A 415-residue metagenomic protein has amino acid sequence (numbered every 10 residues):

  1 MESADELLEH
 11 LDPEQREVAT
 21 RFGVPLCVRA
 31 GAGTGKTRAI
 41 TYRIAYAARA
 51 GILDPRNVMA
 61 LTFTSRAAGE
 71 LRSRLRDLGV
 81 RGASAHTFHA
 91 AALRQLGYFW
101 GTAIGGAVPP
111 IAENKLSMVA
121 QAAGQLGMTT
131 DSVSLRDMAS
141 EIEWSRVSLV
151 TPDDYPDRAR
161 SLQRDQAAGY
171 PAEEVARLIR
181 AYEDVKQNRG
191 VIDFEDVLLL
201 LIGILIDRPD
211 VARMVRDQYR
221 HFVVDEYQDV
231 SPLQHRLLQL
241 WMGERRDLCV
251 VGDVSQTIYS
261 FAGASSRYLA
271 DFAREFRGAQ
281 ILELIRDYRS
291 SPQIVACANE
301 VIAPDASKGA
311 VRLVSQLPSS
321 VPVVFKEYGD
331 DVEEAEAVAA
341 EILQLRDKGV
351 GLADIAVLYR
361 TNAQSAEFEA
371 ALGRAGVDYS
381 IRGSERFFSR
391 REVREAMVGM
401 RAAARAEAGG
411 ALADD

Functional and structural regions predicted by a protein language model:
M1-G105, R213, A296-N299: P-loop NTPase Walker
A4-T20, V24-A32, A39, M59 (+5 more regions): Conserved helicase NTPase motor core
V28, A32-I40, I44, R277-Q280 (+2 more regions): Helicase P-loop NTPase motor core
I44, T62-R66, F88-A90, G252-S255 (+5 more regions): A short beta-strand-to-loop transition that corresponds to the Sensor-1 phosphate-sensing loop of AAA+ P-loop ATPases
I52-N57, D77-A83, Y98-I111, A122-V133 (+8 more regions): Short, polar/flexible loop-turn hinges at active-site or ligand-entry regions and domain interfaces
P55-I142, R146, V150, K326 (+2 more regions): Conserved P-loop NTPase-based nucleic-acid remodeling module centered on helicase motor cores
T102-E195, Y219, I281-E283, D287-Y288 (+2 more regions): ATP-hydrolysis module of ASCE/P-loop NTPase motor domains, specifically the Walker B Asp-Glu catalytic pair
V147-Y155, R246, V301-V311: Proline-centered turn/helix-capping motifs that create local helix->coil transitions or kinks
